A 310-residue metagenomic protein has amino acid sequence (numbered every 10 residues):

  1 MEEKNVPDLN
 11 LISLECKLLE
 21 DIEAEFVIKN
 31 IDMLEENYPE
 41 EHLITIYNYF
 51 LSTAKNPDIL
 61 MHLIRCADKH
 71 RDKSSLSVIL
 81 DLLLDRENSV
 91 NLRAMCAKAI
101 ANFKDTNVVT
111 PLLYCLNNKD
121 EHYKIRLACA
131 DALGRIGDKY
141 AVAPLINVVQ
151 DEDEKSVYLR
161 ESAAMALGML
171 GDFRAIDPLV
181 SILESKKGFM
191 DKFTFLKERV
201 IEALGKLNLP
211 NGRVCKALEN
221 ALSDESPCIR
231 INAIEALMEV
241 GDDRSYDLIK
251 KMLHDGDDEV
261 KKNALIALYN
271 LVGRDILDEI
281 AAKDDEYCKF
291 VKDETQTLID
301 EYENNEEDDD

Functional and structural regions predicted by a protein language model:
E3-L18, N37-L51, D72-L84, D105-N118 (+6 more regions): Amphipathic alpha-helical scaffolding segments comprising HEAT/armadillo-like alpha-solenoid repeats
A24-E25, N56-D58, K73, N88-N91 (+10 more regions): Alpha-helix N-cap/helix-start positions at coil->helix boundaries
A24-K29, I44, P57, M61 (+15 more regions): Alpha-solenoid HEAT/ARM repeat scaffold
V27-D32, M61-I64, L80, C96-A97 (+10 more regions): Hydrophobic core positions within HEAT/HEAT-like alpha-solenoid repeats
D32-E35, D68, A101, G134 (+5 more regions): Structural signature of alpha-helical solenoid repeat scaffolds
D120-A203: Solenoidal tandem-repeat scaffolds enriched in leucines and small polar residues
T194, R199-K206, G212-S223, P227 (+1 more regions): Alpha-helical adaptor scaffolds
K262-E303: Leucine-rich solenoid repeat scaffolds
